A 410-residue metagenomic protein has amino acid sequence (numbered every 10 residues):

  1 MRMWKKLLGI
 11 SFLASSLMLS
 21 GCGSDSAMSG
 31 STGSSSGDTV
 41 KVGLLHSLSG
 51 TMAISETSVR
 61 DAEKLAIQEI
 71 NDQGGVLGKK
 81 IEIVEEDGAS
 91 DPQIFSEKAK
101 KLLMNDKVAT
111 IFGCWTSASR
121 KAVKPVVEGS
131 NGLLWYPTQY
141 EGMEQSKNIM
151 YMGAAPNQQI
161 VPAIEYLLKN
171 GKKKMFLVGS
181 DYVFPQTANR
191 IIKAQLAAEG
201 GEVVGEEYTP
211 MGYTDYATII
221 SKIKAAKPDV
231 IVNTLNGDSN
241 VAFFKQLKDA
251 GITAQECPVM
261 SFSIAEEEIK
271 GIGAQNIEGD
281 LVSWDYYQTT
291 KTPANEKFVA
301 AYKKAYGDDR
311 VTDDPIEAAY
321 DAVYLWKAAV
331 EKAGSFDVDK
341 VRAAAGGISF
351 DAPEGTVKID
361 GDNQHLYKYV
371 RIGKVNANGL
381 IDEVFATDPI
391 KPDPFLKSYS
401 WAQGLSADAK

Functional and structural regions predicted by a protein language model:
M1-K41, D72, F395, A402-K410: Short, low-complexity disordered leader/linker segments with a strong preference for bacterial N-terminal type II
A27, S31, I54-V59, Q73-M143 (+3 more regions): Beta-alpha junction/loop-to-helix N-cap segments that form part of ligand/metal-binding clefts
G43-A62, E86-Q93, W115-T116, V178-Q186 (+3 more regions): Extracytoplasmic "Venus flytrap"
L102-C114, W135-P137, F176-G179, K227-G237 (+3 more regions): Periplasmic-binding protein-like
I149-M211, V230, G307, W326: An alpha-beta-alpha
N189-S283, A407: Extracellular/periplasmic bilobed ligand-binding domains
L247-Y320, E331-G334, A386-A409: Extracellular/periplasmic periplasmic-binding protein-like sensory domains
A352-K410: Solvent-exposed, acidic/polar segments of extracytosolic/periplasmic ligand-binding ectodomains
